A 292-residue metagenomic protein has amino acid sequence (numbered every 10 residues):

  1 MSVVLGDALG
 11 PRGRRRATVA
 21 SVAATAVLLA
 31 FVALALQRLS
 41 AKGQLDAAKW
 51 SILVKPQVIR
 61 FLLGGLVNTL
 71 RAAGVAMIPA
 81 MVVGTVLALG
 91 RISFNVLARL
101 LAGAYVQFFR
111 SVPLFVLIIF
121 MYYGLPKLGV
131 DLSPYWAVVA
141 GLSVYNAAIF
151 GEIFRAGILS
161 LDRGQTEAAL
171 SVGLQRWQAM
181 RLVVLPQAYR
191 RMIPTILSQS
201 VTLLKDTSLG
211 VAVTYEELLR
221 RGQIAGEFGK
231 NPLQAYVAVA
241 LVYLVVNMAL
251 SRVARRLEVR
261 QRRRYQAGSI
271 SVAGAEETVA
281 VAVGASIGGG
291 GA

Functional and structural regions predicted by a protein language model:
M1-A292: Transmembrane alpha-helices and adjacent helix-loop boundaries
